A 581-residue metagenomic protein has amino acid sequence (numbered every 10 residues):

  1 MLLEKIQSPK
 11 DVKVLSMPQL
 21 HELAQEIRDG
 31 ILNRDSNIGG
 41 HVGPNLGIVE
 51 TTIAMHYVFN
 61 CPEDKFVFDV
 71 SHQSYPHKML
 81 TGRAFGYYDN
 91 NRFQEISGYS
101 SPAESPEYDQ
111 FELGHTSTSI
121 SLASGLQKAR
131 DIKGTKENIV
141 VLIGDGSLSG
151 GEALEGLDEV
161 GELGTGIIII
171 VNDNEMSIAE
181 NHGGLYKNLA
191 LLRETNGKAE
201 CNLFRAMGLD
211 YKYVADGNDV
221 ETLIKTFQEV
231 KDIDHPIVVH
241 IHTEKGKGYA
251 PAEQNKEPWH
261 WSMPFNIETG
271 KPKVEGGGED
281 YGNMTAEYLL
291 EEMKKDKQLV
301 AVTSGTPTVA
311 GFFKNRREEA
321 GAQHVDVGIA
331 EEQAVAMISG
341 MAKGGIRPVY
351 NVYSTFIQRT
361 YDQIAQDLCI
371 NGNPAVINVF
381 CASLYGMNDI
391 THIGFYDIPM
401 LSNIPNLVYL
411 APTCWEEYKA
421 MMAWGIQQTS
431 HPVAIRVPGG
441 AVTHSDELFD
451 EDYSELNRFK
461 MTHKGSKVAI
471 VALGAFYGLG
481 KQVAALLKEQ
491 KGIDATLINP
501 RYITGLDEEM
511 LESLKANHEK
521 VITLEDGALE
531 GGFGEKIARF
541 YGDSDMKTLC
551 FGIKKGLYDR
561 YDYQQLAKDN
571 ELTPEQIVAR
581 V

Functional and structural regions predicted by a protein language model:
M1-L80, R205, D216: N-terminal amphipathic, basic-rich helices that act as targeting or association modules
D29-S36, E95-E112, T135-V140, F313-V325 (+4 more regions): Glycine/charged-rich beta-loop-alpha catalytic/anionic-binding loops adjacent to active sites
G39-I48, V67-H72, S101-S121, I143-S147 (+7 more regions): Active-site nucleophile and cofactor-binding loops and adjacent substrate-binding regions of central metabolic enzymes
H41-L163, L299, S304, F313-K314: Cofactor-binding active-site loop characterized by glycine-rich and histidine/acidic residues
F85-I96, E162-M176, C369-C381: A glycine-rich helix N-cap at a beta->alpha junction
D109-F265, K271-G278, G282-N283, E287 (+1 more regions): Glycine-rich ThDP/TPP pyrophosphate-binding loop and its adjacent helix/strand module within ThDP-dependent enzymes
Y249-Q358, Q363-N373, A472-G474: Non-catalytic terminal/interface segments that mediate subunit docking, oligomerization, and allosteric communication
P264, P272-E275, G386-N388, V408 (+2 more regions): Peripheral docking tails and interdomain loops at the edges of cofactor- or intermediate-handling domains
